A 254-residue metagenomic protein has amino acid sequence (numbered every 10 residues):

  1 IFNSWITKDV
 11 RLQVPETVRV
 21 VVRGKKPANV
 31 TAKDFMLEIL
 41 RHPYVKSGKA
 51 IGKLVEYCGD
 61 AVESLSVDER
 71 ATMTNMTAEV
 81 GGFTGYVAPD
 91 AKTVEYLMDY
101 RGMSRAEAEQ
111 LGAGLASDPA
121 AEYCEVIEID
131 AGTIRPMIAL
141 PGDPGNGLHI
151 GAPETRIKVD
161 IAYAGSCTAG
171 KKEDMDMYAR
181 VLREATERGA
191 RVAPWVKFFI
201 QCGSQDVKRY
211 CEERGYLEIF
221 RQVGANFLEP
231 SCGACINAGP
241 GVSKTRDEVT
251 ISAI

Functional and structural regions predicted by a protein language model:
I1-I254: Fe-S-dependent hydro-lyases/dehydratases of central metabolism
